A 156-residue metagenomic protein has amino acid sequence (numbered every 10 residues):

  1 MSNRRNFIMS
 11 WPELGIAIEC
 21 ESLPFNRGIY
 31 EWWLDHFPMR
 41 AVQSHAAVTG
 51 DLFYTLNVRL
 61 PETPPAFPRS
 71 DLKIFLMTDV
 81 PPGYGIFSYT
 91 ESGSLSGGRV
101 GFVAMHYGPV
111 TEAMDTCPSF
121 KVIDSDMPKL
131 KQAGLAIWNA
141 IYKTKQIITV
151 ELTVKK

Functional and structural regions predicted by a protein language model:
M1-F25: N-terminal intrinsically disordered, low-complexity, charge/repeat-rich segments that act as generic
P12, E21-K156: Glycine-rich active-site loops that engage anionic ligands at enzyme catalytic sites
